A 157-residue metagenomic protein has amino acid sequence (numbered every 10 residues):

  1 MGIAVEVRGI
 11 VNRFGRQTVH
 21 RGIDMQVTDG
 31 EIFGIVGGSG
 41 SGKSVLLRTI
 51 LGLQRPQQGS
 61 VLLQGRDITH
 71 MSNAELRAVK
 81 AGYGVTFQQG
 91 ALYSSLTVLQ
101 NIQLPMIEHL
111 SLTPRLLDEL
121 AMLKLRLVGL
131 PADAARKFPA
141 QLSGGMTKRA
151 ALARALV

Functional and structural regions predicted by a protein language model:
V5, H20-G22: Conserved structural motif at the start of ABC-family nucleotide-binding domains
V36-G38: The feature captures the beta-strand-to-loop junction immediately N-terminal to the Walker
L51: Helix-to-loop junction immediately C-terminal to a conserved catalytic motif
R66-D67, P114-D133: Conserved ABC ATPase "signature" region
I68-G84, P114-R115: ABC ATPase NBD coupling module
S95-P105: Short coil-to-helix segment of the ABC ATPase nucleotide-binding domain corresponding to the Q-loop/switch region
K137-L142, M146: Conserved ABC ATPase signature
A150, A155-L156: ABC ATPase C-loop
